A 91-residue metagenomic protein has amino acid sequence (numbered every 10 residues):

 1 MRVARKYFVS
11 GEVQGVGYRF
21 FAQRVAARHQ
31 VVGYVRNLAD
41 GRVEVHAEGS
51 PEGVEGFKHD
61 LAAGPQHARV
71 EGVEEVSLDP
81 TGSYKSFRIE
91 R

Functional and structural regions predicted by a protein language model:
M1-R91: Intrinsically disordered, low-complexity, mixed-charge
